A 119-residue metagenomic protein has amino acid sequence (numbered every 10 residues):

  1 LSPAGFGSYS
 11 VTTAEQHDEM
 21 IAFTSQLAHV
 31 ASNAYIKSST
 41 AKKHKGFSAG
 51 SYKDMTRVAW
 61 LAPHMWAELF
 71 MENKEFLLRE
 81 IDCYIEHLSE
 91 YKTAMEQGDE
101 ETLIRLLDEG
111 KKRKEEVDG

Functional and structural regions predicted by a protein language model:
L1-R57: Internal alpha-helical scaffold of NAD(P)-dependent oxidoreductase catalytic cores
K43-R113: Interdomain hinge/lid region at the active-site interface of Rossmann-like NAD(P)-dependent oxidoreductases
E116-G119: Amphipathic alpha-helical coiled-coil segments
